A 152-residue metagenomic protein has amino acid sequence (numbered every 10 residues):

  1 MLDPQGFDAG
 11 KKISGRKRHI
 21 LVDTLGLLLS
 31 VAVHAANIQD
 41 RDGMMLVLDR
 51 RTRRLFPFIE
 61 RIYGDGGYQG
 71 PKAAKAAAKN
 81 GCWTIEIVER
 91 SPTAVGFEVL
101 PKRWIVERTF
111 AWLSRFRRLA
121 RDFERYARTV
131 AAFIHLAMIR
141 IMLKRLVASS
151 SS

Functional and structural regions predicted by a protein language model:
M1-C82, E89-R90, S152: Polybasic low-complexity intrinsically disordered regions
D49, A74-A76, N80, I87 (+1 more regions): Basic, amphipathic alpha-helical segments enriched in Lys/Arg and hydrophobic/aromatic residues
